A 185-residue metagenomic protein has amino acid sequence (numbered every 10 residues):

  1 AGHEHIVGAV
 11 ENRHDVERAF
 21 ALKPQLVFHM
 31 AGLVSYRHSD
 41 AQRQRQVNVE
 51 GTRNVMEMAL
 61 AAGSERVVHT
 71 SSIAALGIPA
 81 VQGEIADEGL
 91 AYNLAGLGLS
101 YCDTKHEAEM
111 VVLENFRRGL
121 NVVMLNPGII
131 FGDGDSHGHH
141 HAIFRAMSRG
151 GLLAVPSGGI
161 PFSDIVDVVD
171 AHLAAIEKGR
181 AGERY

Functional and structural regions predicted by a protein language model:
H3-E50, M58: NAD(P)H-binding glycine-rich loop region in Rossmannoid oxidoreductase-like domains and their noncatalytic homologs
N12, L26, G51-N54, R66 (+2 more regions): Conserved cofactor-binding/catalytic machinery of classical short-chain dehydrogenase/reductase
Y36, I73-G83, I130-S136: Conserved catalytic-site region of short-chain dehydrogenase/reductase
V47-Y101: Conserved Rossmann-fold NAD(P)-dependent oxidoreductase catalytic core, especially the SDR/UDP-sugar
G96-M124: Active-site Tyr-X1-5-Lys
R118-P161: NAD(P)-dependent short-chain dehydrogenase/reductase
F144-L152, G158-Y185: Alpha-helical substrate-binding/gating segment
